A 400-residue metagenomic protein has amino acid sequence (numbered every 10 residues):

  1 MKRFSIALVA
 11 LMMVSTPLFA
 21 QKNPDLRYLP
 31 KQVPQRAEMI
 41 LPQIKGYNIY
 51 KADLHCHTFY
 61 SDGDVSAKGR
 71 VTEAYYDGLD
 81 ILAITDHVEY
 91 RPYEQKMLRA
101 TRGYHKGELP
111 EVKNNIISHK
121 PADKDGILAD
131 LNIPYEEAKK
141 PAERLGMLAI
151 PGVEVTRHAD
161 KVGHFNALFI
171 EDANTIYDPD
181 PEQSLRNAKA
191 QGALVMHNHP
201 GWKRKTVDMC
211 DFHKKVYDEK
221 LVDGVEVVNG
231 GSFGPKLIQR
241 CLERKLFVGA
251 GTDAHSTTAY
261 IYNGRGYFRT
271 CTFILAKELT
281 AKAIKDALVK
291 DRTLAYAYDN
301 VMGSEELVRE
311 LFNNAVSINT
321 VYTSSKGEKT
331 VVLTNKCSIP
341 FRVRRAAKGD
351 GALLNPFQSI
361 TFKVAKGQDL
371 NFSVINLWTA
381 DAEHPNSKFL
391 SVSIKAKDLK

Functional and structural regions predicted by a protein language model:
F4-V14: Sec-dependent N-terminal signal peptides
M12-M13, V65, K96, N263: Alpha-helical transmembrane segments and their juxtamembrane interfaces
T16-A20: Sec/Tat signal peptide C-region and signal peptidase I cleavage site
Q21-D53, K68-T72, G163-I170, K205-K400: Charged catalytic cores and adjacent phosphate/nucleic-acid-binding surfaces used for phosphate/nucleic-acid chemistry
Y28-Q191, N198, V227-V228, S232-I238 (+1 more regions): A metal-dependent hydrolase metal-coordination microenvironment
V153-R157, G201-R204, A254-H255: Short glycine-enriched loops at secondary-structure junctions
L194, P200, M209-F212: His/acidic metal-ligating clusters that form di-metal
